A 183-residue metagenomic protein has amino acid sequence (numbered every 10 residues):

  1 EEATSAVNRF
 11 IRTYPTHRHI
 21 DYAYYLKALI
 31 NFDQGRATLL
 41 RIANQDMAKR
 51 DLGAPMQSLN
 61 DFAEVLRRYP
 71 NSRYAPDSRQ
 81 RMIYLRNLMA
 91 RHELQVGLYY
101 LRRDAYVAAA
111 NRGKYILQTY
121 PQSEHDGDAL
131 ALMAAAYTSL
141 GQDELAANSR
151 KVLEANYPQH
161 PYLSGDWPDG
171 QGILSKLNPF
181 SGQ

Functional and structural regions predicted by a protein language model:
E1-Q183: Acidic, polar-rich low-complexity tracts and alpha-helical solenoid repeat scaffolds
